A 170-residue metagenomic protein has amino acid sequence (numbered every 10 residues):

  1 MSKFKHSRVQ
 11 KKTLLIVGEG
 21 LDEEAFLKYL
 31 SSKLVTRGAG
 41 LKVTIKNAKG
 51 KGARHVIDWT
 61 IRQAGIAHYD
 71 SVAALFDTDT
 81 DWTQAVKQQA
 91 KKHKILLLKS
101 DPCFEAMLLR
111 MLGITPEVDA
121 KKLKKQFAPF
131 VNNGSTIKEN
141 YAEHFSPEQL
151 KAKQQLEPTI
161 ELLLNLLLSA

Functional and structural regions predicted by a protein language model:
M1-T13, E24-N47, A53-R54, D58-A170: C-terminal accessory helical subdomains adjacent to catalytic cores in phosphodiester- and nucleotide-handling enzymes
G18-G20: Extended, compositionally biased accessory segments flanking or bridging domains
